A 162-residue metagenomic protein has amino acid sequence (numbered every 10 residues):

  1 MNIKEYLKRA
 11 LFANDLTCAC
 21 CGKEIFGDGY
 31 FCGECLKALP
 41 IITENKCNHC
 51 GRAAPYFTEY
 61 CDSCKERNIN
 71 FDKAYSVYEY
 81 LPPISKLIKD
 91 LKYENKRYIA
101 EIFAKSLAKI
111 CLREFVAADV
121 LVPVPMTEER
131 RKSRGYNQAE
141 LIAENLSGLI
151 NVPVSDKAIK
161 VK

Functional and structural regions predicted by a protein language model:
M1-K162: Glycine-rich phosphate/pyrophosphate-handling loop used in enzymes and phosphotransfer proteins
